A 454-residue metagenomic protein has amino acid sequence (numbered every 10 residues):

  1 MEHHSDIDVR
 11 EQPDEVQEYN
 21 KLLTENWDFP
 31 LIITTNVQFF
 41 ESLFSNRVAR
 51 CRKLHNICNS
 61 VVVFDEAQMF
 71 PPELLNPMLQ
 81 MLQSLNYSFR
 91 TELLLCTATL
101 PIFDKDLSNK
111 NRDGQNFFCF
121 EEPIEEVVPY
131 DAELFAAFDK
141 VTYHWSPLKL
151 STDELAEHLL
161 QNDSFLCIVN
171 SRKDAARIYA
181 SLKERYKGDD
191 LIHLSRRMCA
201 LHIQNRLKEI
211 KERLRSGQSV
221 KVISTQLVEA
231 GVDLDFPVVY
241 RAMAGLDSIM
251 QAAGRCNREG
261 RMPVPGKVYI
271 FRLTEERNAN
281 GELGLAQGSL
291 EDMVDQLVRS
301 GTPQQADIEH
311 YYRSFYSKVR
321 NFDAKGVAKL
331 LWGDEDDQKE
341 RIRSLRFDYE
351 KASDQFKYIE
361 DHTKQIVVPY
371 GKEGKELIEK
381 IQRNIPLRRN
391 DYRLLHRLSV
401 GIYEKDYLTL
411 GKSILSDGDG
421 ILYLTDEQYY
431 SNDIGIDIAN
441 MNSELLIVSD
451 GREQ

Functional and structural regions predicted by a protein language model:
M1-F44: Inter-Walker segment of RecA-like/P-loop motor cores
E2-V16, N170-K173, L191-K208, I223-E229: Conserved helicase motor
N26-N46, R213-E229, R241: Conserved two-lobed SF2 helicase motor
V37-F40, R50-L85: SF2 helicase catalytic motif II
S42, V220-F236, Q251-E259: SF2 helicase motor core recognition
P77, Q83-S84, F138-K173, R177: Conserved interdomain hinge at the start of the Helicase C-terminal
N86, D153, L160-N162, K173 (+6 more regions): C-terminal helicase lobe and adjacent C-terminal extensions/tails of nucleic-acid helicase motors
T99-L160: Interdomain hinge/linker at the junction between the two RecA-like core domains of SF2 helicases
